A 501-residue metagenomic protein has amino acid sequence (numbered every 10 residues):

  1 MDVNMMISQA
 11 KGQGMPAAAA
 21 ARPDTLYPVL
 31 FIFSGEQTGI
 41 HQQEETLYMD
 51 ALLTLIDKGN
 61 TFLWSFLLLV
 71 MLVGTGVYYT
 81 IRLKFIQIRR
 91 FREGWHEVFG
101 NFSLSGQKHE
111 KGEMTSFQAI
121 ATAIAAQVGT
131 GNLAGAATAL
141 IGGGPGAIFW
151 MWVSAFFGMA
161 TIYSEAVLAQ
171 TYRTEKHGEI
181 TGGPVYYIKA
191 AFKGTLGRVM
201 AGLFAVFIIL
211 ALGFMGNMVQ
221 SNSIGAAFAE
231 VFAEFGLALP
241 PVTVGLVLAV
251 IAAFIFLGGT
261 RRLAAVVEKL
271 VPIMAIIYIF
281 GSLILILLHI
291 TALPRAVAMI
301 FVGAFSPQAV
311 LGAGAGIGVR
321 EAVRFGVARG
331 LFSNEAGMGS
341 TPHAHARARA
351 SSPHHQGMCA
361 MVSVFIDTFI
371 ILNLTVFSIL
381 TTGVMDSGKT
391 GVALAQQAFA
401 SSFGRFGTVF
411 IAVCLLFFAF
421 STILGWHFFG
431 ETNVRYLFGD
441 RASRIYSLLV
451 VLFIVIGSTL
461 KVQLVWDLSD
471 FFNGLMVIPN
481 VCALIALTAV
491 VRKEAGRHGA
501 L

Functional and structural regions predicted by a protein language model:
Y48-T130, L140-G146, G158, V455 (+1 more regions): N-terminal alpha-helical transmembrane segments of multi-pass membrane transport and channel/translocase proteins
A51-L52, R82-Q87, G131-A136, F214-G225 (+5 more regions): Transmembrane helix-loop junctions in multi-pass membrane proteins
M71-G74, W152, M200-V206, F232-G258 (+4 more regions): Transmembrane alpha-helical segments of multi-pass small-molecule transport proteins
M71-Y78, R82-W95, F204, S221-F228 (+5 more regions): Membrane-interface loop-to-helix entry segments
V98-I120, A155, A166, Q170-A211 (+3 more regions): Transmembrane-helix boundary/entry motifs in multi-pass membrane transporters
L104-I141, L168-T171, K176-A191, V206-I209 (+1 more regions): Alpha-helical membrane segments and immediately flanking helix-loop junctions that form or couple to the substrate/ion
Q107-E110, P145-M151, T195-L203, L239 (+2 more regions): Membrane-interface alpha-helices at helix entry/exit sites of multi-pass transporters
Y163-H177, L283-M299, P307-G314, R347-A350 (+1 more regions): Extracellular/periplasmic helix-exit of transmembrane alpha-helices
